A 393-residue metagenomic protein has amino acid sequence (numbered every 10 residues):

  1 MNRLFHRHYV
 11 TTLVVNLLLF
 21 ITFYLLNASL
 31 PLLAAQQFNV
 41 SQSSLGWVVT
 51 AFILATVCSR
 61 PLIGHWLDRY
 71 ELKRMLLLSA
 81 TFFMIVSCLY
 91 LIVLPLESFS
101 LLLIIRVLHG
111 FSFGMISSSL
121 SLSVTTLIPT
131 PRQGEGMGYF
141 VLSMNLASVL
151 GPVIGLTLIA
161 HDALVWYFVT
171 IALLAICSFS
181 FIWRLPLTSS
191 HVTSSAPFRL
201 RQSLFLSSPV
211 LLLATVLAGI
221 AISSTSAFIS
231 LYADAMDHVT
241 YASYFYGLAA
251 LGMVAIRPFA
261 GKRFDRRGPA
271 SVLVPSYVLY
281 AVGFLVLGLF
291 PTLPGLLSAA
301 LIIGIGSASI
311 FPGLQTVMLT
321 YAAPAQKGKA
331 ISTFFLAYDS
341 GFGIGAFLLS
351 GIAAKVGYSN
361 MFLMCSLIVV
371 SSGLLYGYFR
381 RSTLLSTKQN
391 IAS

Functional and structural regions predicted by a protein language model:
M1-H6, P186-T215: Juxtamembrane intracellular "pre-TM" segments in multi-pass secondary transporters
H8-V49, S223-Y232: Helix-loop boundary and gating motifs at the non-cytosolic
I53-P61, S148-V149, A250-P258, F342-G343: Residue-level signature of mid-helix packing/kink "hotspots" within the transmembrane helices of 12-pass Major
C58-L94: Conserved MFS/SLC helix-loop-helix module at the cytosolic interface between two early adjacent transmembrane helices
T81-L96, L279-P291: C-terminal ends and interior cores of transmembrane alpha-helices in multi-pass membrane transporters/permeases
S100-M115, L296-S309: Hydrophobic core of transmembrane alpha-helices in multi-pass small-molecule transporters, especially MFS/SLC-type
I105-S143: Cytoplasmic helix-loop-helix junction between adjacent transmembrane helices in 12-TM secondary transporters
A172-H191, L375-R380: C-terminal membrane-cytosol helix-exit motif in multi-pass small-molecule transporters
